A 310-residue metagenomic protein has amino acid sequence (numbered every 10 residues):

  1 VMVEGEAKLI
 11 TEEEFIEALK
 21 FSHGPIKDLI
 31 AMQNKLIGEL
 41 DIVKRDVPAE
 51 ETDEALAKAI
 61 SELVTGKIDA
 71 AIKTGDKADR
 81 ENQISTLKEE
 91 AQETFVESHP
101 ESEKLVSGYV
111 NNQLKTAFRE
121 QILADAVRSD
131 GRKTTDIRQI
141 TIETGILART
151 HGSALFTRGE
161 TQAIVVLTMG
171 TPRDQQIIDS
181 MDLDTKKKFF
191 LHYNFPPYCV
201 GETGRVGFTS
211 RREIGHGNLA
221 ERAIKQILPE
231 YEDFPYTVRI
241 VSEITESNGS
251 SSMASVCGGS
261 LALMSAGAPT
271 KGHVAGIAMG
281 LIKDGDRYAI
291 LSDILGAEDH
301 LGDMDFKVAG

Functional and structural regions predicted by a protein language model:
V1-T74, L263-G310: Mobile "lid/hinge" segments at catalytic clefts and subdomain interfaces of large enzymes
V3-E4, E14-I16, G159, L167-M169 (+5 more regions): Short acidic, glycine/serine/threonine-rich loops at helix termini
E4, I146, H151-Y236: Glycine-rich, flexible beta-strand/loop modules in the N-terminal catalytic cores of phosphate-handling
A7-K8, L147-A148, E160-A163, T168-D174 (+6 more regions): Short, glycine-/Ser/Thr-/acidic-enriched flexible segments
I10-G24, D28, A55, A59 (+12 more regions): Conserved active-site and cofactor/substrate-binding residues in soluble primary-metabolism enzymes
F21, P25, L29-M32, L36 (+14 more regions): Generic, well-ordered alpha-helical scaffold segments in large soluble proteins
K44-T185: Extended amphipathic alpha-helical scaffolds
R205-T209, I214-E221, K225-G310: Conserved structured catalytic cores and adjacent interaction surfaces of nucleotide-binding/hydrolyzing enzymes
